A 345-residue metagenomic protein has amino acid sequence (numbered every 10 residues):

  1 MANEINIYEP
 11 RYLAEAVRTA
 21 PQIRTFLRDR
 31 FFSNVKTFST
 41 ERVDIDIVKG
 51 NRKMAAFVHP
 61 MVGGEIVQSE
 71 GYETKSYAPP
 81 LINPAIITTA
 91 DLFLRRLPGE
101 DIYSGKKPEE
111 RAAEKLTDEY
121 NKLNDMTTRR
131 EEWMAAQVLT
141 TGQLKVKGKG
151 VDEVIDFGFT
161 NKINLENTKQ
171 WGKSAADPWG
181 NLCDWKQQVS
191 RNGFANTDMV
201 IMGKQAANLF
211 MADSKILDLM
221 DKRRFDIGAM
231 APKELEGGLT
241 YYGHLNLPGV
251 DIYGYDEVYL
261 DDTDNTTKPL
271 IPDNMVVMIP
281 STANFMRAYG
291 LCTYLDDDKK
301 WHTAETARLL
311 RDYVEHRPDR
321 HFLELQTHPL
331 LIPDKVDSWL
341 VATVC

Functional and structural regions predicted by a protein language model:
M1-V43, I332-C345: N-terminal alpha-helical "arm" segments
N34-I102: Assembly/oligomerization interface modules of large self-assembling protein complexes
V35-K36, V189-F194, M199, K268 (+2 more regions): A general structural signal for short secondary-structure junctions and capping/turn motifs
V43, K53, V154-N161: Extended, non-catalytic scaffold segments that flank or surround catalytic motifs
P84-F159, D177, N181, Q187-Q205 (+1 more regions): Long, contiguous amphipathic alpha-helices that act as assembly "spine/axial" helices in icosahedral shell and virion
L165-G180: A surface/extracellular/periplasmic glyco- and lipid-processing/surface-interacting theme
G180-L239: Ordered core of a single globular domain
L217-C345: Sequence/fold signature of self-assembling virion shell proteins
